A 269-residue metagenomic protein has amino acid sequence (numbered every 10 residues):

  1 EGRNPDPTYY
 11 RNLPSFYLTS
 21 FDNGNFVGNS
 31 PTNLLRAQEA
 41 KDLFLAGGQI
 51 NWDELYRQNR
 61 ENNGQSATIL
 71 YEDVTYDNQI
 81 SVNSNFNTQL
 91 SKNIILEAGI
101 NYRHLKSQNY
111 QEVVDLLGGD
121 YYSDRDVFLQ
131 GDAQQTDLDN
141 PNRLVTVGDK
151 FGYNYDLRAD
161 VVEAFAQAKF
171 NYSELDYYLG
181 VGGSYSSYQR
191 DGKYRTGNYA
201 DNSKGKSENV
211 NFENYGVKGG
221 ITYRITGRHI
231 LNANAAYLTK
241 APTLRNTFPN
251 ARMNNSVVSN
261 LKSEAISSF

Functional and structural regions predicted by a protein language model:
E1-K106: Outer-membrane beta-barrel domain signature, strongest for Gram-negative TonB-dependent receptors and also present
S66-I69, D73, I95-T226, N246-R252: Signature of Gram-negative outer-membrane beta-barrel scaffolds
D77-Q79, N83-N85, E97, N246-S263: Solvent-exposed loop/turn elements at secondary-structure boundaries
N78-S84, D160-A166, Y215-G219, L231 (+1 more regions): Hydrophobic, lipid-facing positions within transmembrane beta-strands of outer-membrane proteins
Y185, H229, V258-L261: Extracellular/periplasmic, surface-exposed regions of secreted and cell-surface proteins
R224, I230-A236, K262-F269: Membrane-embedded beta-barrel scaffold of Gram-negative outer-membrane proteins
